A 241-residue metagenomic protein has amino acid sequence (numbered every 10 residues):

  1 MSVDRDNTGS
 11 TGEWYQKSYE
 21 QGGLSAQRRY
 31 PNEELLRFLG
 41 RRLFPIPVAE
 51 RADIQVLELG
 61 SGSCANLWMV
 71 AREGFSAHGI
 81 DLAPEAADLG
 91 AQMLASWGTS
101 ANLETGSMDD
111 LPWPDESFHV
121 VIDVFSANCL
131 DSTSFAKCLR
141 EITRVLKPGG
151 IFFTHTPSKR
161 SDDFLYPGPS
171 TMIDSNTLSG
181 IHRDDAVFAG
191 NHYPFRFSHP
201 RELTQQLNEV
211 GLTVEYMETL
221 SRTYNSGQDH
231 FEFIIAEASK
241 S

Functional and structural regions predicted by a protein language model:
M1-I54, G62-D110, F153-S241: Class I (Rossmann-like) S-adenosyl-L-methionine-dependent methyltransferase catalytic domain, capturing the SAM-binding
L59: Conserved beta-strand/loop positions that form the S-adenosyl-L-methionine
D109-V121: A short acidic, Gly/Pro-enriched loop at the edge of an enzyme's catalytic core that lines a small-molecule cofactor
H119-S134: A short SAM/SAH-binding and catalytic strip from SAM-dependent methyltransferases
S134-F135, H230: Residues at alpha-helix caps and immediate loop-helix transition turns in enzyme cores, especially N- and C-cap
A136-P148: A short glycine-rich, Lys/Arg-flanked "PGG" loop and its adjoining helix->strand segment in the class I
